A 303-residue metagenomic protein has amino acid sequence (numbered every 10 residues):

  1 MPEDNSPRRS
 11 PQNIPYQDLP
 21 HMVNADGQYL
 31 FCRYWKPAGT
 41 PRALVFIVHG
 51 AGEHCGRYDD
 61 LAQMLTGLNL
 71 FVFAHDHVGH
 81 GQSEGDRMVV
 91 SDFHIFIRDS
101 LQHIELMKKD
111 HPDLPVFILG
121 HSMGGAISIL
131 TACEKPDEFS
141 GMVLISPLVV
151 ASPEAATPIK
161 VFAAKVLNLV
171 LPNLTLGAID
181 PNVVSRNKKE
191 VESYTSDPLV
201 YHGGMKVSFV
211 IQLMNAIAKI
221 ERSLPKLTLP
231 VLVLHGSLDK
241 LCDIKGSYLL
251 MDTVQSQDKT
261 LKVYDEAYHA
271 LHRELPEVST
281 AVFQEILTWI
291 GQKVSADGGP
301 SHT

Functional and structural regions predicted by a protein language model:
M1-P37, H302-T303: An N-terminal hydrophobic leader/cap segment in hydrolases
R42-G50: Short beta-strand element of the alpha/beta-hydrolase
G52-C55, G81-P112, V278-A281: Catalytic nucleophile-loop/oxyanion-hole region of alpha/beta-hydrolase and closely related hydrolase-like folds
C55, A62-G85: Conserved alpha/beta-hydrolase
H121-M205: Alpha/beta-hydrolase-fold enzymes
L227, V233-H235, D239: Short beta-strand/loop motif that positions the catalytic acidic residue of the alpha/beta-hydrolase fold
L229, D243-D252: Short alpha-helix in the alpha/beta-hydrolase fold that links the catalytic acid
T260, D265-T303: Catalytic active-site module of serine/aspartate enzymes centered on a nucleophile-bearing elbow/loop
